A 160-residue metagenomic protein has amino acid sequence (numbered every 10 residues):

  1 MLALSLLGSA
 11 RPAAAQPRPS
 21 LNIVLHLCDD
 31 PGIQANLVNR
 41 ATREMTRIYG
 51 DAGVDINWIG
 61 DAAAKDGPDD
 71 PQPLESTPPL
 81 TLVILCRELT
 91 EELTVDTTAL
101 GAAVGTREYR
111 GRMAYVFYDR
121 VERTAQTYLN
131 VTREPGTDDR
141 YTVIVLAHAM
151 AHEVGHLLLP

Functional and structural regions predicted by a protein language model:
M1-L2, S20, V95: N-terminal functional modules and adjacent low-complexity/disordered segments of proteins
M1-S9: Bacterial N-terminal signal peptides
A10-P17: Boundary at the C-terminal end of the N-terminal hydrophobic targeting segment
P17-I33, Q126, N130: Acidic/histidine-rich, surface-exposed loop or edge segments in extracytoplasmic proteins
A35-L157: Metzincin-family zinc-dependent endopeptidase catalytic domain
